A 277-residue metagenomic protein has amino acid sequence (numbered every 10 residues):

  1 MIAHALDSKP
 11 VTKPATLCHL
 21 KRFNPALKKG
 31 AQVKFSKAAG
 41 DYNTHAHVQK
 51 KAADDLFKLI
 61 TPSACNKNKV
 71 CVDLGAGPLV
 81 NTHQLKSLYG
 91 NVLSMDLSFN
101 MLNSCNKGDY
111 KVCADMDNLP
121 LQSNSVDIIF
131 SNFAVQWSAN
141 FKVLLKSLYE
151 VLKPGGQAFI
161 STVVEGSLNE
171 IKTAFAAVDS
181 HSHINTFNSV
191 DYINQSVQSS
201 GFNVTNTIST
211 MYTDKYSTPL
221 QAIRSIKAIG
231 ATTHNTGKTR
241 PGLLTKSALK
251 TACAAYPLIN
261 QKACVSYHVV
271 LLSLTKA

Functional and structural regions predicted by a protein language model:
M1-G40: N-terminal, positively charged/glycine-rich alpha-helical extensions of SAM-dependent methyltransferases
H47-K67: Conserved alpha-helix/loop element of class I SAM-dependent methyltransferases that forms part of the SAM/SAH-binding
V70-L119: Class I SAM-dependent methyltransferase SAM/SAH-binding core
P78, N206-A277: Conserved Class I S-adenosyl-L-methionine
D117-I129: A short acidic, Gly/Pro-enriched loop at the edge of an enzyme's catalytic core that lines a small-molecule cofactor
I128-N140: A short SAM/SAH-binding and catalytic strip from SAM-dependent methyltransferases
K142-Q157: A short glycine-rich, Lys/Arg-flanked "PGG" loop and its adjoining helix->strand segment in the class I
Q157-P219, G230-P241: Conserved catalytic/acceptor-binding region of the Class I
